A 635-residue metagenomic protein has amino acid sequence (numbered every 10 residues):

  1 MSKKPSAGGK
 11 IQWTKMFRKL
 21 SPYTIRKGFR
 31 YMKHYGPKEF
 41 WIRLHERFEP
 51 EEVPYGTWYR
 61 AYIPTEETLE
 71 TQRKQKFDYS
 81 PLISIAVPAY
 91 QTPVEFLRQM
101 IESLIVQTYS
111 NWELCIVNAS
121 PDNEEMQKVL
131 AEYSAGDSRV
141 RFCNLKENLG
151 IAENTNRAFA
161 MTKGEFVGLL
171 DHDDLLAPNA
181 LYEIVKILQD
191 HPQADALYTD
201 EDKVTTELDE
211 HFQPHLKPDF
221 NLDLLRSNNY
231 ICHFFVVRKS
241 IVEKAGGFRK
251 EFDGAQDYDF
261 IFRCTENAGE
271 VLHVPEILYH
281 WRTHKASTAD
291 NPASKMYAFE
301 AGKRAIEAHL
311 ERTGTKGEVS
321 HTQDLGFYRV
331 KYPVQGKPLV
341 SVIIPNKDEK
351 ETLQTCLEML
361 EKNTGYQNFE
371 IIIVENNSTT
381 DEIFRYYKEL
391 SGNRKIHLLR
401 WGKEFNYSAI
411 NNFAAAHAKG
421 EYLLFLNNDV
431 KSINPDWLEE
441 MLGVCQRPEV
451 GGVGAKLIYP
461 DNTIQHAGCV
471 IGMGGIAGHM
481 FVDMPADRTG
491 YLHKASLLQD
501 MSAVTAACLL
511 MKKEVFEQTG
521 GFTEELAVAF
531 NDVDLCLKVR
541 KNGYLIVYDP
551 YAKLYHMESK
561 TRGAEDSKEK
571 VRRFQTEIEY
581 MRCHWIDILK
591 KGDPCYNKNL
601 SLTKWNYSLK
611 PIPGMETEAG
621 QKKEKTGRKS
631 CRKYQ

Functional and structural regions predicted by a protein language model:
K33-S103, E307-K362: N-proximal low-complexity "stem/linker" segments adjacent to membrane-targeting elements
E102-N111, D190, E358-N368: Short, acidic, metal-binding catalytic loop of nucleotide-sugar glycosyltransferases
S110, N118-K128, E147, I373-Y386 (+2 more regions): A conserved acidic beta->alpha catalytic loop
L145-T162, E183, W401-A418: Glycine-rich, basic loop-to-helix element that forms the pyrophosphate-binding segment of sugar-nucleotide handling
A152, A160, E210-S240, S408-A409 (+3 more regions): A recurrent flexible, glycine/aromatic-enriched loop bordering the glycosyltransferase active site that acts as
V167, L423: Short aromatic/hydrophobic "clamp" motif used to bind/position activated sugar donors
N179-F212, V430-I476: Conserved donor NDP-sugar-binding/catalytic core segment of glycosyltransferases
I241-K244, E251-I277, I306, W437-M441 (+2 more regions): A short, conserved alpha-helix in the catalytic core of glycosyltransferases
